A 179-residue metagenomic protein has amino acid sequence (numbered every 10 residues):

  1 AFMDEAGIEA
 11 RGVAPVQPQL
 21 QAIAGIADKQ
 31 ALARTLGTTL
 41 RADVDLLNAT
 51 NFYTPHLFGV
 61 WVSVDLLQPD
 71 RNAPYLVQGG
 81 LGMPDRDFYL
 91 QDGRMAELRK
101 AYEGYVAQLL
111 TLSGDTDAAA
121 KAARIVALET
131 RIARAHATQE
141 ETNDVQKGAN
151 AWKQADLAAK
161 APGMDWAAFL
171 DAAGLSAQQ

Functional and structural regions predicted by a protein language model:
A1-Q179: Long, solvent-exposed N-terminal ectodomains of secreted or membrane-tethered precursors processed in the secretory
